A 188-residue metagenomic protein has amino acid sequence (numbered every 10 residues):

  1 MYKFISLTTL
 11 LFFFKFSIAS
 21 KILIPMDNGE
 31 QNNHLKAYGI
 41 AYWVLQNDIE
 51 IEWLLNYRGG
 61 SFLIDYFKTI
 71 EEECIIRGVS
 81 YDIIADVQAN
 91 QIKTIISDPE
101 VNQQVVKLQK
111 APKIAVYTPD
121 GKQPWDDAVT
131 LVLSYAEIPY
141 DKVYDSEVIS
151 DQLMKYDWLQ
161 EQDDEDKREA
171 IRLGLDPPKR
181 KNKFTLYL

Functional and structural regions predicted by a protein language model:
M1-S6: Bacterial N-terminal signal peptides that target proteins for export
F14-K15: N-terminal signal peptide c-region/cleavage motif recognized by signal peptidases
I22-N32, F62-E72, A115, P119-L188: Helical hinge/lid and interdomain linker segments adjacent to catalytic or ligand-binding clefts that mediate domain
H34-E73: N-terminal, post-signal-peptide region of Sec/Tat-exported proteins
E50, S80, P139: Residue-level detector of anion-binding/catalytic polar loops
I70-I83: Short amphipathic alpha-helices in soluble, non-transmembrane regions that often serve as interface/regulatory elements
S80-A111: Non-catalytic propeptide/linker segments at domain boundaries
